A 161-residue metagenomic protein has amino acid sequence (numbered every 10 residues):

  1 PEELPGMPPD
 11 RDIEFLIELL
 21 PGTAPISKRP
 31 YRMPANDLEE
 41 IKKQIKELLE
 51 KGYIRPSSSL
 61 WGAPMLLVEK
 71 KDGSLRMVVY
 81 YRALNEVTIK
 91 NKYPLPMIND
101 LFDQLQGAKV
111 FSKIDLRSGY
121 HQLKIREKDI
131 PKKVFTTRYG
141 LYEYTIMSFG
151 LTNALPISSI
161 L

Functional and structural regions predicted by a protein language model:
P1-L161: Retroelement reverse transcriptase polymerase core
